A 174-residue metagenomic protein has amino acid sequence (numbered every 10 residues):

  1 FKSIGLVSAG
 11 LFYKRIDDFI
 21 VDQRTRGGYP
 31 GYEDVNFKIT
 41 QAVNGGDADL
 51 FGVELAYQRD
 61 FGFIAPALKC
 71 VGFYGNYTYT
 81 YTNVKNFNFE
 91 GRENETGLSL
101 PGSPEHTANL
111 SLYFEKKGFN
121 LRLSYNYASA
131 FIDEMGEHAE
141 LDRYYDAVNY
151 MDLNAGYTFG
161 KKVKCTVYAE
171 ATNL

Functional and structural regions predicted by a protein language model:
F1, L6, F73-Y81, L153: Transmembrane beta-barrel strand/turn architecture of Gram-negative outer membrane proteins
F1-I39, D49-F51: Membrane-embedded beta-barrel scaffold of Gram-negative outer-membrane proteins
I4-V7, I64-P66, G118-R122, K162-V167: Repeated loop/turn-to-beta-strand initiation elements of outer-membrane beta-barrel proteins
F12-R15, V35-I132: Gram-negative outer-membrane beta-barrel transporters
D17, D22, V71-F73, N126-M135 (+1 more regions): C-terminal beta-signal and adjacent terminal beta-strands/loops of Gram-negative outer-membrane beta-barrel proteins
N44-G46, D142-Y145: Outer-membrane beta-barrel proteins
R122-S124, R143-Y145, D152: Extracytoplasmic gating/loop element in the C-terminal half of outer-membrane beta-barrel translocons and assembly
M135-D142: Short, surface-exposed loop/helix-turn segments at secondary-structure junctions that function as lids/hinges flanking
